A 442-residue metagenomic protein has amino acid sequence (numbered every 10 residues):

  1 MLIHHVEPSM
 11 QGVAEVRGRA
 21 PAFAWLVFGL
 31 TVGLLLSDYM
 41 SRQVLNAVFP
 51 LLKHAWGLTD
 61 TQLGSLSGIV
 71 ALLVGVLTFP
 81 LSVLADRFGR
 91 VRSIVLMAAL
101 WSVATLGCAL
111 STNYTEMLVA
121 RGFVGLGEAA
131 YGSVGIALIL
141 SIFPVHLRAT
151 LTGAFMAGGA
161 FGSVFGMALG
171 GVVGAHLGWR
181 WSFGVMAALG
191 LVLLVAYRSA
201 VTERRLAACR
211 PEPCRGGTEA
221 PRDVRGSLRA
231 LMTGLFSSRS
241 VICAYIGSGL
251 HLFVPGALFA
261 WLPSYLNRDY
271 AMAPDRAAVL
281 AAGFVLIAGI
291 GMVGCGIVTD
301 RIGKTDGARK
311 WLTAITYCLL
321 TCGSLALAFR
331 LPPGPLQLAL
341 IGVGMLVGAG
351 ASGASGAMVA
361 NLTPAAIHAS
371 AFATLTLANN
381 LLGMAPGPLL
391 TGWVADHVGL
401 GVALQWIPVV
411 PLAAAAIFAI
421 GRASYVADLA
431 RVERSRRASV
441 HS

Functional and structural regions predicted by a protein language model:
V13-A20, R205-C243, D269: Juxtamembrane intracellular "pre-TM" segments in multi-pass secondary transporters
Q43, A71-F79, A129, S163-V164 (+3 more regions): Residue-level signature of mid-helix packing/kink "hotspots" within the transmembrane helices of 12-pass Major
L45-N46, R239-M292, S352, G356 (+1 more regions): Extracytoplasmic gate region of multi-pass secondary transporters
G57, G89, L110-E116, P144 (+1 more regions): Helix-breaking motifs and short loop linkers at transmembrane-helix boundaries and internal kinks in secondary membrane
V76-T112: Conserved MFS/SLC helix-loop-helix module at the cytosolic interface between two early adjacent transmembrane helices
R92-L106, R309-L325: Structural signature of the two symmetry-related core transmembrane helices
A120-F161: Cytoplasmic helix-loop-helix junction between adjacent transmembrane helices in 12-TM secondary transporters
F155-R205: Helix-loop-helix hairpin linking two adjacent transmembrane segments in secondary transporters
